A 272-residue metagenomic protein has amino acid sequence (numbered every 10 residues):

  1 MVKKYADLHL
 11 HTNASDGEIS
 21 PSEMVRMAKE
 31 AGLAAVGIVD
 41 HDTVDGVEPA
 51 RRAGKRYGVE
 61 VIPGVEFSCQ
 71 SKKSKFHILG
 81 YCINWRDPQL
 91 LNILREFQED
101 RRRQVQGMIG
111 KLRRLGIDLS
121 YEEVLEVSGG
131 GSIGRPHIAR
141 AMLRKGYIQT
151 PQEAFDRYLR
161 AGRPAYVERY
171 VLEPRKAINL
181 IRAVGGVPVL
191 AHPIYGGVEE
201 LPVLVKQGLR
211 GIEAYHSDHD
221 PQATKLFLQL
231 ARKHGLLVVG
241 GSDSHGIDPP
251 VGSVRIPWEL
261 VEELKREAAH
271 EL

Functional and structural regions predicted by a protein language model:
M1-S74, R157-R160, L172, K176-V184 (+5 more regions): An N-terminally biased module of ancient metal coordination in phosphate/nucleic-acid-related enzymes
K55-P202, E262-E271: Extended substrate/RNA-proximal surfaces in nucleic-acid metabolism proteins
Q89, P249-P250: A short acidic, helix-capping loop that chelates divalent metal ions and anchors anionic groups
V251, L272: Flexible C-terminal active-site loop/helix
V254: Segments surrounding the PLD/"HKD" phosphodiesterase catalytic module and close analogs
